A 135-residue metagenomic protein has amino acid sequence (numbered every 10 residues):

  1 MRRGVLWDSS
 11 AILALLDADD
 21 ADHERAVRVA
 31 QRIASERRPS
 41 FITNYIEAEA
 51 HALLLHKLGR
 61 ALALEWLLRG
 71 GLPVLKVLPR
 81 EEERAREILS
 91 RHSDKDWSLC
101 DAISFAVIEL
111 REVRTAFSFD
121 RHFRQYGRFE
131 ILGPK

Functional and structural regions predicted by a protein language model:
M1-D20: Metal-dependent nucleic-acid phosphoesterase active-site entry motif
M1-V5, E24-D96, A106, L110-R114 (+1 more regions): PIN-domain endoribonuclease scaffold, especially VapC-family toxins
S9, N44, D101-A102: Conserved glycosyltransferase catalytic-site signature
L13, Q125-Y126: Catalytic P-loop NTPase motifs of RecA-like helicase/translocase cores
D22, S98-D101: Short, conserved glycine- and acidic-residue-centered signature motifs in active-site or ligand-binding loops
S118: Short beta-strand and adjacent tight-turn residues that come in two discontinuous sequence segments and form the edges
R121: Short, ordered loop/turn segments at secondary-structure junctions
